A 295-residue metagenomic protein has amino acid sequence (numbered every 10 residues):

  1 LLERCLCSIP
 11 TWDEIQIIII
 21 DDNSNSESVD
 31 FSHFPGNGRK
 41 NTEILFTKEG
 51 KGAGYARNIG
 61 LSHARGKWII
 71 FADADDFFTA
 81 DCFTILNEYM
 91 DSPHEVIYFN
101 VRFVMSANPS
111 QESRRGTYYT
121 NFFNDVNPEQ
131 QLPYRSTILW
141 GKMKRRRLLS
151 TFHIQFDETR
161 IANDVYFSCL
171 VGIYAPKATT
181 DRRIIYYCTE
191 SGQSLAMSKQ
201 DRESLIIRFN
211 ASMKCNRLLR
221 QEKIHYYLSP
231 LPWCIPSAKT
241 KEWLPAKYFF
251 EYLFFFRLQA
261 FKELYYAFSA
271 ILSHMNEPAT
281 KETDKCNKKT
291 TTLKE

Functional and structural regions predicted by a protein language model:
L2-E3, D21, T79: A structural helix-start
R4, S8, I59, H63 (+4 more regions): Alpha-helical elements of Rossmann-like donor-binding domains used by nucleotide-donor carbohydrate transfer enzymes
L6-F46: Acidic donor-binding segment of Leloir-type glycosyltransferases
D22, V101, R183: Active-site loop/turn elements of alpha/beta-hydrolase fold enzymes, especially the short glycine-/histidine-rich
T47-A64: Glycine-rich, basic loop-to-helix element that forms the pyrophosphate-binding segment of sugar-nucleotide handling
A53-R57, D73-A178, T189-E203, T240: Donor-binding/catalytic cores of nucleotide-activated saccharide and glycerol-phosphate transferases/polymerases
I69: Short aromatic/hydrophobic "clamp" motif used to bind/position activated sugar donors
R160, T180, Y186-E295: C-terminal subregions of glycosyltransferases and related glycan-biosynthesis enzymes
